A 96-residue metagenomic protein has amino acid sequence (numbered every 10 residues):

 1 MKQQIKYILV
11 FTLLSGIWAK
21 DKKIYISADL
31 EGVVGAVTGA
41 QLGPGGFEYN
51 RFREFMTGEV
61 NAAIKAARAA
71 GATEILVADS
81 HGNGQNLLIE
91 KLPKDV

Functional and structural regions predicted by a protein language model:
M1-K2, A19, N83: Intrinsically disordered, low-complexity regions enriched for glutamine and histidine
K2-V10: Sec-dependent signal peptide recognition, specifically the positively charged N-region followed immediately by
V10-A19: Hydrophobic h-region of N-terminal signal peptides that target proteins for export in Gram-negative bacteria
G16, G43-G45, P93: Hydrophobic alpha-helical segments
K20-I24, G32-V77, H81: Soluble secreted/lumenal catalytic domains with histidine-centered metal-binding or acid-base catalytic motifs
T73-V96: Active-site alpha/beta core segments
